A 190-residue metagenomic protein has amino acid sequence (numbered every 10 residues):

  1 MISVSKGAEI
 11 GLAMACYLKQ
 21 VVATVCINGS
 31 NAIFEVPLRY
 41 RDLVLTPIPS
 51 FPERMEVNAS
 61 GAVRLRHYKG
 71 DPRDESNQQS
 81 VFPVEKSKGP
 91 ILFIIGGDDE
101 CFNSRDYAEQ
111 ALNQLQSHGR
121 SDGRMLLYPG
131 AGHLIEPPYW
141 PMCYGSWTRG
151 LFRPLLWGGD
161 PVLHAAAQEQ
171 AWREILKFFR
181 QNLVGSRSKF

Functional and structural regions predicted by a protein language model:
M1-E53, R64-E75: Primarily recognizes the serine-hydrolase "nucleophile elbow" in alpha/beta-hydrolase and SGNH/GDSL folds
K19-A23, K88-P90, S121-G123: Loop/turn elements at helix/coil->beta-strand transitions in domains of secreted/extracellular proteins
V36-R39, S104-D106, P137-P138: Short, solvent-exposed loop/turn and secondary-structure capping segments
L65-P83, G97, A108-Q110, D160: Active-site nucleophile elbow and catalytic-triad environment of alpha/beta-hydrolase enzymes
S80-K86, G185-K189: Surface-exposed acidic, glycine-flexible loop patches that form ligand/cofactor-binding and adhesion interfaces
S87, F93-I95, D99: Short beta-strand/loop motif that positions the catalytic acidic residue of the alpha/beta-hydrolase fold
D98-F102, H133-L134: Acidic catalytic loop of the alpha/beta-hydrolase fold
E109, N113, S117-F190: C-terminal catalytic histidine-bearing segment of alpha/beta-hydrolase fold enzymes
